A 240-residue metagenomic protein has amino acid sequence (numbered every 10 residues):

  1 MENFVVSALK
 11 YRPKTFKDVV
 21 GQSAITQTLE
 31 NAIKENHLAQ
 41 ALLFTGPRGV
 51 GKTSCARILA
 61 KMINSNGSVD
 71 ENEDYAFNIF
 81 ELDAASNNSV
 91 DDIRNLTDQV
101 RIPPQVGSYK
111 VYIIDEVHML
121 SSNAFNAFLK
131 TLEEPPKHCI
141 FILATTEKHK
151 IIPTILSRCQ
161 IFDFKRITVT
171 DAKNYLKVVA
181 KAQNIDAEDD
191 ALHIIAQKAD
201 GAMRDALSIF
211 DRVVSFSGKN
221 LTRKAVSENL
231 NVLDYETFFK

Functional and structural regions predicted by a protein language model:
M1-I161, D171, V179, A225: P-loop/Walker A NTP-binding region and its immediately flanking N-terminal helices in P-loop NTPase folds
V50, A56-S65, N95, S108 (+2 more regions): Extended, largely alpha-helical regulatory/partner-binding modules appended to the mid-to-C-terminal parts
